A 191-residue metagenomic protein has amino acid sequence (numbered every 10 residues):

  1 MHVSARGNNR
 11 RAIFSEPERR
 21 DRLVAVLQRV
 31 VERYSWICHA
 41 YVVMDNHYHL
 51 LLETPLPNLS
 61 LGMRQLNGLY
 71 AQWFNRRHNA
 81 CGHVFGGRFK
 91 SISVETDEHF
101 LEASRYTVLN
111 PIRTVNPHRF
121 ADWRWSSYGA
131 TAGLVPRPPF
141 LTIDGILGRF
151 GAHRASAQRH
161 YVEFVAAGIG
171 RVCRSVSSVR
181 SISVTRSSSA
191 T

Functional and structural regions predicted by a protein language model:
M1-D45, E53-T191: Short Pro-Cys-Gly-centered "Cys-loop" motif that presents a nucleophilic cysteine in a tight turn
